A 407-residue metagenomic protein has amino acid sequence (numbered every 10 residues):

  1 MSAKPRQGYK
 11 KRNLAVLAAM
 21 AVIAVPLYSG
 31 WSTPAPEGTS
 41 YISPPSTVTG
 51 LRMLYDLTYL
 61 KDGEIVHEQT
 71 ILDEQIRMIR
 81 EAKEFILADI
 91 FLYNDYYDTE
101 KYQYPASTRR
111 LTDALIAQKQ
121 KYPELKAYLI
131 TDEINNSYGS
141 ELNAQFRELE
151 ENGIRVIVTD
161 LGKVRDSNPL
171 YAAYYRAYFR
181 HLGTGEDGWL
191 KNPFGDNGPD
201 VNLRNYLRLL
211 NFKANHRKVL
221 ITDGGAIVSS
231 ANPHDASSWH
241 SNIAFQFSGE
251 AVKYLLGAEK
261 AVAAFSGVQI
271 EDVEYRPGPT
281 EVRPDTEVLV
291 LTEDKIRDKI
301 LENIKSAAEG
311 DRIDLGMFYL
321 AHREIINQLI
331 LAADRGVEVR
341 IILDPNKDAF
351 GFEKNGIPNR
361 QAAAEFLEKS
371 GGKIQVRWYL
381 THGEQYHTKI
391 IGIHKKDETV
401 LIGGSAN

Functional and structural regions predicted by a protein language model:
S2-N407: Charged, low-complexity intrinsically disordered terminal segments
